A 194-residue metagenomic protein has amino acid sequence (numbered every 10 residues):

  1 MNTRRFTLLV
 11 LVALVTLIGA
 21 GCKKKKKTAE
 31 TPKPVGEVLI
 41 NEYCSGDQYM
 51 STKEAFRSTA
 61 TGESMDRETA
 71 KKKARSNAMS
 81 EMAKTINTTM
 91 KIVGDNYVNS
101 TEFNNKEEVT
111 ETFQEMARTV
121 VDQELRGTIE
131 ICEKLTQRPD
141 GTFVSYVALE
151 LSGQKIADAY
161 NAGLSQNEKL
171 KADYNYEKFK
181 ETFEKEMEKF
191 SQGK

Functional and structural regions predicted by a protein language model:
M1-L9: Bacterial N-terminal signal peptides that target proteins for export
L9-V10, K185: Intrinsically disordered, low-complexity segments enriched in polar/charged small residues
L11-T16: Hydrophobic alpha-helical targeting segments used for export or membrane insertion
L17-G21: C-terminal motif of bacterial Sec signal peptides marking the signal peptidase cleavage site
C22-K194: Domain-level marker for long, solvent-exposed, non-transmembrane regions
